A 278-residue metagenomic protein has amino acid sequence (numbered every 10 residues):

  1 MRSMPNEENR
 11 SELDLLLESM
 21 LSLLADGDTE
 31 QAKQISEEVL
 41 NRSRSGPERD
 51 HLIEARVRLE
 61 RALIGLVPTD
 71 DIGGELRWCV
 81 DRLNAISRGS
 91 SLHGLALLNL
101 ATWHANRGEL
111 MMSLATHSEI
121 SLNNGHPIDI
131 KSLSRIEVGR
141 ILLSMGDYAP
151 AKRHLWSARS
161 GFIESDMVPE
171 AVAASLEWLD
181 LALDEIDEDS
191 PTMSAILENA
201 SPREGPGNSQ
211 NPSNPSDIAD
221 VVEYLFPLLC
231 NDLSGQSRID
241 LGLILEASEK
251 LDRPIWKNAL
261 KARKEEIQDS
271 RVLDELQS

Functional and structural regions predicted by a protein language model:
M1-G27: N-terminal leader/linker segments that initiate helical-solenoid repeat arrays
M1-S11, D189-S278: C-terminal non-catalytic interaction modules
S11, G46-A55, R88, L92 (+6 more regions): Structural signature of alpha-solenoid helical repeat junctions
E18, I53-E60, L92, L98-N99 (+8 more regions): "A position-specific structural signal for the A-helix of alpha-solenoid helical repeats
M20-Q31, E60-G74, A101-M112, L142-P150 (+3 more regions): Short coil/turn connectors between adjacent alpha-helices in alpha-solenoid helical repeat scaffolds
E37-R44, R77-A85, S118-N124, W156-D166 (+1 more regions): Amphipathic alpha-helical segments of tetratricopeptide repeats
L98-E109, N124-H126, E137: Alpha-helical adaptor scaffolds
D129-E137, L142-W156, S160-L183: Solenoidal tandem-repeat scaffolds enriched in leucines and small polar residues
